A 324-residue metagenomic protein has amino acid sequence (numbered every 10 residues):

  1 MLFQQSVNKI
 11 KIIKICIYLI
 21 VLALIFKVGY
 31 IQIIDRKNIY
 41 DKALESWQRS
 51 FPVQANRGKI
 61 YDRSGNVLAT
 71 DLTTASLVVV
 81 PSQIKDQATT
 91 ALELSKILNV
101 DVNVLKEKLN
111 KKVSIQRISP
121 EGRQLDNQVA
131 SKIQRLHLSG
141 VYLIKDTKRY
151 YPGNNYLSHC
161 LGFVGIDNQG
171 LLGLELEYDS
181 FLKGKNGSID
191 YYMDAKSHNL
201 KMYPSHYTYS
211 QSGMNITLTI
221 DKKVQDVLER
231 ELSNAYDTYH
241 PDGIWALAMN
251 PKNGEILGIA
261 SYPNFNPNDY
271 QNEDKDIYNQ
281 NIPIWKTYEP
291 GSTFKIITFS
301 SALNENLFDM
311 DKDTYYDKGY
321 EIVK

Functional and structural regions predicted by a protein language model:
M1-Y270, D309-D311: Periplasmic/cell-envelope proteins involved in peptidoglycan metabolism and beta-lactam response
G29, I284, D313-D317: Generic detector of bulky aromatic hydrophobic side chains
L228, N253-I256, I284, T293-L303: Extended, hydrophobic alpha-helical segments in both membrane/secreted and soluble proteins
A260, E289-K324: Short, glycine/proline-biased beta-turn/loop segments that scaffold the active-site neighborhood
N272-T287: Surface-exposed acidic, glycine/proline-enriched linker/cap segments that occur as 15-30-residue helix-coil
